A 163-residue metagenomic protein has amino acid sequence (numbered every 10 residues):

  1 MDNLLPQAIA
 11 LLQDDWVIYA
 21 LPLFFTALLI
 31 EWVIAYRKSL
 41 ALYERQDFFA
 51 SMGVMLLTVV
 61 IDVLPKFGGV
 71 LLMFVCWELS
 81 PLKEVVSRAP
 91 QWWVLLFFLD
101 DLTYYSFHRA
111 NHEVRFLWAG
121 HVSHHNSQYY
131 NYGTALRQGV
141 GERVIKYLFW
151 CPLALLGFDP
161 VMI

Functional and structural regions predicted by a protein language model:
M1-D15: Short, strongly hydrophobic alpha-helical membrane anchors
N3-Q7, F74-V85: Membrane-interface helix termini and inter-helical loops of multi-pass transporters
V17-L21, M52, P90-L95: Hydrophobic alpha-helical transmembrane segments
A20-I30, L40, R109-V122: Short, charged cytosolic
L23-A35, V70-F74, F97-T103: Central hydrophobic cores of alpha-helical transmembrane segments in multi-pass inner-membrane proteins across all
L28-F49: Membrane-interface helix-loop junction between the first two transmembrane segments
E44-L56, N126: Membrane-interface segments at loop-to-transmembrane junctions
L56-G68, L82, V86-I163: Membrane-embedded catalytic scaffold of the fatty acid hydroxylase/desaturase
